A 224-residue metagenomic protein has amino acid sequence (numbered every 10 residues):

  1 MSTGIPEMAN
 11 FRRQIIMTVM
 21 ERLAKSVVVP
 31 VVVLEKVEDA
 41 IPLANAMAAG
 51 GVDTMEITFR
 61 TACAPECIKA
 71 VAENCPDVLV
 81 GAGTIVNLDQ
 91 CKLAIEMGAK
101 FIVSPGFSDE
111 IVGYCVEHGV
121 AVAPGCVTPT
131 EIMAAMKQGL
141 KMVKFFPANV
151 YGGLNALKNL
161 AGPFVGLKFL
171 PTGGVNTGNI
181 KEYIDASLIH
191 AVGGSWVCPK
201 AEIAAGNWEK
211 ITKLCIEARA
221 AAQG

Functional and structural regions predicted by a protein language model:
M1-I15: N-terminal amphipathic/basic-hydrophobic helices that include classical n-h-c signal peptides and signal-anchor
F11-M97, T177, A205-Q223: Conserved N-terminal beta1-alpha1 strand-loop-helix module at the mouth
R22, A46, A70, L93 (+6 more regions): Well-formed, non-transmembrane alpha-helical positions, independent of function
V28-P30, M55-I57, V80-G83, I102-V103 (+4 more regions): Hydrophobic faces of well-ordered beta-strands that scaffold small-molecule active sites in alpha/beta enzyme cores
V33-K36, A82-L88, S104-S108, P124-P129 (+2 more regions): Glycine-rich beta-to-alpha transition loops that act as phosphate-gripper elements at the mouths of alpha/beta enzyme
G51, N74-D77, E96-I102, E117-A123 (+3 more regions): Glycine-enriched alpha-helix->loop->beta-strand junction motifs that scaffold or abut catalytic
L88-M97, E131-Q138, N176-H190: Catalytic cores of alpha/beta
G106-I111, K144-G153, L188-N207: Glycine-rich phosphate-binding active-site loops on the catalytic face of alpha/beta enzymes
